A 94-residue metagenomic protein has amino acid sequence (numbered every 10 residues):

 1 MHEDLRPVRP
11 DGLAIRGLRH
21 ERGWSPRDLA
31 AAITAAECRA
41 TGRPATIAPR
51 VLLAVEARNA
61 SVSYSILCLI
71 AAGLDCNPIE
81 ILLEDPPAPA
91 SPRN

Functional and structural regions predicted by a protein language model:
M1-A32: A short, Lys/Arg-rich alpha-helix, primarily the initiator
D4-L5, A72, P78-N94: Short, charged recognition helix plus adjacent turn of helix-turn-helix-like nucleic-acid-binding domains
A14, S25, S63-I66, N77: Residues that mark the N-terminal boundary/hinge immediately upstream of a DNA-recognition element
H20, T34-A35, A57, P86: Residue-level detection of the helix-turn-helix DNA-binding "recognition helix"
G23-A54: Short alpha-helical DNA-recognition segment
A45-R50, R58-A72, A88: Short, basic-rich loop-to-helix N-cap that marks the start of a DNA-contacting helix
